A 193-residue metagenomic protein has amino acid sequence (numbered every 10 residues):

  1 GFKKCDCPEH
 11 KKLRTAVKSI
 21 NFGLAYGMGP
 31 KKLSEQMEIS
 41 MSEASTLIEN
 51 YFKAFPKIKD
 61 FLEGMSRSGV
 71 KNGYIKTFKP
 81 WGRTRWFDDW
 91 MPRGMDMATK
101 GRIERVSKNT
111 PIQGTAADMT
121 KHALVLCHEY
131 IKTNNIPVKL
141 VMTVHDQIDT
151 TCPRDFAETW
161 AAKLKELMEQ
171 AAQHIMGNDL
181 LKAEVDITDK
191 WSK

Functional and structural regions predicted by a protein language model:
G1-K193: Conserved catalytic core of nucleotide polymerization and phosphodiester-bond processing enzymes
